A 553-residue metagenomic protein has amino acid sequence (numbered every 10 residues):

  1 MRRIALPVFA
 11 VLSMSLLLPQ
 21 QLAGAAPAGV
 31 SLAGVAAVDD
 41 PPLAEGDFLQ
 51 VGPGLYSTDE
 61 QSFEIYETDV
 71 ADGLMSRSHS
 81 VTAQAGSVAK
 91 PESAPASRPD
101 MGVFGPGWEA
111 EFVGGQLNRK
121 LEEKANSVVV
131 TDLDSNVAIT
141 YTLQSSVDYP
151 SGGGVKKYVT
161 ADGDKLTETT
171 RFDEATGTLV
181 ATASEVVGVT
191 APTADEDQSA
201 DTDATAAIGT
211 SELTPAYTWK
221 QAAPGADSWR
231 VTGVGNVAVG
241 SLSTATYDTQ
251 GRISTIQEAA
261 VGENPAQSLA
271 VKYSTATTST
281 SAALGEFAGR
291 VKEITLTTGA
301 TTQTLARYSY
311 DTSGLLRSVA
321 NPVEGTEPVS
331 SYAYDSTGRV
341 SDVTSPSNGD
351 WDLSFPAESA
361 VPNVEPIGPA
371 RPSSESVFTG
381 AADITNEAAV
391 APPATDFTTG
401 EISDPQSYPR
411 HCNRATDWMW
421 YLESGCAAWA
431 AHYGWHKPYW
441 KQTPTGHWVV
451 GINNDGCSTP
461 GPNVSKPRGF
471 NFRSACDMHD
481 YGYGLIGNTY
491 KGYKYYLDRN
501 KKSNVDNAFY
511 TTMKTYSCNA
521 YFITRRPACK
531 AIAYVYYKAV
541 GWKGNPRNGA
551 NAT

Functional and structural regions predicted by a protein language model:
M1-G29: Secretory targeting and sorting signals
A26-S151, P362-E365, A370-F397: Short secondary-structure "cap/edge" segments that initiate or terminate local elements
E67, M75-V81, E123, Y141-V147 (+11 more regions): Aromatic-rich beta-strand edge motifs centered on tyrosine
V70-L74, D132-A138, A161-T167, A191-P192 (+6 more regions): Glycine-centered tight beta-turn/hairpin loop motif at sheet-sheet or coil-to-beta transitions
V130, T182-S184, V189, V234 (+6 more regions): Beta-strand-dense domains in secreted/periplasmic systems and polymorphic toxin scaffolds
S145-K165: A short, surface-exposed interaction/processing loop segment used at functional sites
E286-R290, T297, P322: Extracellular beta-strand-rich, repetitive "passenger/adhesive" scaffolds that bind or process carbohydrates
E387, P392-T553: Extended terminal accessory/targeting regions
